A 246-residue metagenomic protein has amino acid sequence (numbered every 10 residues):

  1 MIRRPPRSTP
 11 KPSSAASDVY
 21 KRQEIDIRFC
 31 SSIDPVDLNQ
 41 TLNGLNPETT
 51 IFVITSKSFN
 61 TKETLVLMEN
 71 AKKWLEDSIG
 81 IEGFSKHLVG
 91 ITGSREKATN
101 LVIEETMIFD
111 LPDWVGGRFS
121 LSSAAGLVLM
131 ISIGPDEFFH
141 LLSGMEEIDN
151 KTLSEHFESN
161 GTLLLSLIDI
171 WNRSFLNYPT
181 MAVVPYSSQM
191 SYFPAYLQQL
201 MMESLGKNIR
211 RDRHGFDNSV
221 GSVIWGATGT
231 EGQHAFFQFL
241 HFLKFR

Functional and structural regions predicted by a protein language model:
M1-A16, Y20: Single conserved hydrophobic/aromatic residue that forms the stacking wall/gate of nucleotide- or nucleobase-binding
R4, F52-S58, T180-S187: Short glycine-rich or small-residue beta-strand-to-loop segments that form or flank ligand, phosphate, metal/Fe-S
S14-Q23, G44-N46, M68-E76, I103-I108: A glycine- and small-aliphatic-rich helix-loop capping segment at beta-alpha/alpha-beta transitions that lines
K21-I51: Glycine-rich oxoanion-binding loops at beta->alpha junctions
L38, I54-L75, L88-G90, A98: Extended, hydrophobic alpha-helical segments in both membrane/secreted and soluble proteins
L42-I54, L129-F139: A polyampholytic, Gly/Pro-enriched intrinsically disordered region
W74-R246: Active-site phosphate/pyrophosphate-binding segments
